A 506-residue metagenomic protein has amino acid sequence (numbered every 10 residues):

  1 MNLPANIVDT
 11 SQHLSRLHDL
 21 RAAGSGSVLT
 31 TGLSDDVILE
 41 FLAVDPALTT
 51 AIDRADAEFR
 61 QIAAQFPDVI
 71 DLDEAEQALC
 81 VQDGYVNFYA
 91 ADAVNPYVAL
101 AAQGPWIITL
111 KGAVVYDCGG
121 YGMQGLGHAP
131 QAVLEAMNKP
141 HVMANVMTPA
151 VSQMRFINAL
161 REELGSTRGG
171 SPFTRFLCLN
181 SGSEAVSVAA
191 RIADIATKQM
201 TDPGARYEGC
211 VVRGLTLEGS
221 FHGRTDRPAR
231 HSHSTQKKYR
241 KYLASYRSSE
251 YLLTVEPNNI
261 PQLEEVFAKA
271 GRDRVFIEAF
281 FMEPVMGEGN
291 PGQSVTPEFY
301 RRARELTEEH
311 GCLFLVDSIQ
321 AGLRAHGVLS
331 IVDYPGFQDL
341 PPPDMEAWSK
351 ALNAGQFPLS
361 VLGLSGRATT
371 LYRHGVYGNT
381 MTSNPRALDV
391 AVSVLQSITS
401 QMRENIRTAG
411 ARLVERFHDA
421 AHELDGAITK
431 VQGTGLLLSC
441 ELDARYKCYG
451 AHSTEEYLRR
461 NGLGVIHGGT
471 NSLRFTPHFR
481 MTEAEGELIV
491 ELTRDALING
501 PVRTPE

Functional and structural regions predicted by a protein language model:
M1-F173: N-terminal glycine-rich, Lys/His-bearing helix-loop that initiates the first secondary-structure elements of many
N2-T31, G127, R161-M282, M286 (+1 more regions): PLP-dependent aspartate aminotransferase-fold enzymes
V146-M154, F176-V186, W348-N353, G378-S383 (+1 more regions): Active-site nucleophile and cofactor-binding loops and adjacent substrate-binding regions of central metabolic enzymes
R224-P228, G336-L371, S383-L388: Active-site PLP attachment segment
E283-T296, G311-F337: Conserved PLP phosphate-binding loop immediately N-terminal to the Schiff-base lysine helix in PLP-dependent enzymes
V394-E415, K447-G450, E485-G486: Structural signature of PLP-dependent enzymes
S400, P477-E506: PLP-dependent enzyme catalytic core of the Aspartate aminotransferase-like
G410-V414, L424-Y457, F479-T482: Conserved PLP-binding catalytic core of the aspartate aminotransferase-like
